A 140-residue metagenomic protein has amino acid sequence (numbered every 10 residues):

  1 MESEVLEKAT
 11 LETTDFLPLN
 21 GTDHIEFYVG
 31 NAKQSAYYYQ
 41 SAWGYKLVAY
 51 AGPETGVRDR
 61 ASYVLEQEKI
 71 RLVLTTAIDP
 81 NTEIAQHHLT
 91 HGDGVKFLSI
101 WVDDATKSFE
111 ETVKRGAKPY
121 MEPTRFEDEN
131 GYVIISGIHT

Functional and structural regions predicted by a protein language model:
M1-P18, V64-E66, R71-T76, S99-T140: Vicinal oxygen chelate
T14-L19, E26-K33, V64, H87-G92 (+1 more regions): Short, low-complexity cationic-aromatic patches
T22-Y28, Y39, Y45, L65 (+3 more regions): Short, structured motif recognition centered on aromatic/hydrophobic residues
S35-A36, A61, S108: Residues within well-ordered alpha-helices
S35-Q40, T112: Conserved active-site tyrosine of GNAT-family acetyltransferases
G44-P53, P119-R125: Short secondary-structure junctions
V48-Q67: N-terminal strand-loop-strand beta-hairpin
T76-D79, A85-H91: Donor-sugar nucleotide-binding helix/loop cap in glycosyltransferases
